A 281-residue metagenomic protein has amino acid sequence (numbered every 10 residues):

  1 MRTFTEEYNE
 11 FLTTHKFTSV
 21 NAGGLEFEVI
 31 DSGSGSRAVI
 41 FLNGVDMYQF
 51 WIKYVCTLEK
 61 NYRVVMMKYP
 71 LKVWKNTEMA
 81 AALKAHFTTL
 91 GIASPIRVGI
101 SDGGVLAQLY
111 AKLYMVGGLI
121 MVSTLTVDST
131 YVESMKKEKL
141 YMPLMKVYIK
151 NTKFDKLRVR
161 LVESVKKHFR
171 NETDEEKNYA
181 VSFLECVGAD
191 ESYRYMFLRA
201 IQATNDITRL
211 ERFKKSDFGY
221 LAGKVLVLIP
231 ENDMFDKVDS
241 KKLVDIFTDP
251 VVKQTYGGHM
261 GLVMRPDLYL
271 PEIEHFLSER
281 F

Functional and structural regions predicted by a protein language model:
A22-V73: Conserved HGGG/HGGXW glycine-rich cap/lid loop of the alpha/beta-hydrolase fold
C56, V65-I100: Active-site loop/oxyanion-hole signature of alpha/beta-hydrolase fold enzymes
G99-G103, A107: Gly/Ala-rich beta-loop-alpha elbow adjacent to hydrolase catalytic centers
L119-N151: Flexible "cap/lid" loop of the alpha/beta hydrolase fold
T130-V132, F154-D217: Conserved alpha/beta-hydrolase catalytic His-Asp/Glu region
L221, V227-I229: Short beta-strand/loop motif that positions the catalytic acidic residue of the alpha/beta-hydrolase fold
M234-D239: Conserved alpha/beta-hydrolase "acid-adjacent" motif
G257-L270: Catalytic histidine-centered segment of alpha/beta-hydrolase-like enzymes
